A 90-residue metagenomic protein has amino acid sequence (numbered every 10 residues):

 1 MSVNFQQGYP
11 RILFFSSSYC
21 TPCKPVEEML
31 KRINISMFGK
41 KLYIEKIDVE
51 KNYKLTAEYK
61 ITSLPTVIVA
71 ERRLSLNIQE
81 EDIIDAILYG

Functional and structural regions predicted by a protein language model:
S2, Y53-T56: Short hydrophobic/charged patches on amphipathic alpha-helices used for structural packing and interfaces
S2-F38: Local sequence-structure signature of Cys/Sec-based thiol-disulfide redox active-site neighborhoods
F15, G39-K54: Thiol-based oxidoreductase modules, predominantly thioredoxin-like and allied folds used for disulfide exchange
T21, K51, E81-D82: Short alpha-helical
K24-E28, E58-Y59, I78: Generic recognition of short, well-ordered alpha-helical segments
Y59-I68: Structural micro-motif
I68-G90: Non-catalytic, surface beta->alpha helical segment in thiol-disulfide oxidoreductase systems
